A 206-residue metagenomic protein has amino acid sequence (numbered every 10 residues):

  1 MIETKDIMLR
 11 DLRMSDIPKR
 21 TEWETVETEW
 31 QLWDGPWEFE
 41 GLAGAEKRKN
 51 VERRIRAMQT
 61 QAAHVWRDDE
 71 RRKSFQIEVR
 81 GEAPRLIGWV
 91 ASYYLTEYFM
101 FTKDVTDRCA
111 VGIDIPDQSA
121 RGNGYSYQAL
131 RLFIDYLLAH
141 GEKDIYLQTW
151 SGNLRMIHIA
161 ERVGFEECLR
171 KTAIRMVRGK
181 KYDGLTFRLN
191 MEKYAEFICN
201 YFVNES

Functional and structural regions predicted by a protein language model:
M1-S119, K180-S206: GNAT-family acyltransferases
F39, G152, R175: Positions that flank functional sites
E97, G152-L154, T172: Residue-level marker for beta-strand->alpha-helix junctions and adjacent short loops that shape enzyme
P116, L147-I157: Conserved beta-strand-loop-alpha-helix junction that forms the acyl-donor binding cleft
S119-A120, R175: PDZ/PDZ-like domain micro-motif
G122-A139, L154-R162: Conserved acetyl-CoA-binding loop-helix of GNAT-fold acetyltransferases
Y146-T149, E166-D183: Conserved catalytic-core motifs of GNAT/GCN5-like acyltransferases
